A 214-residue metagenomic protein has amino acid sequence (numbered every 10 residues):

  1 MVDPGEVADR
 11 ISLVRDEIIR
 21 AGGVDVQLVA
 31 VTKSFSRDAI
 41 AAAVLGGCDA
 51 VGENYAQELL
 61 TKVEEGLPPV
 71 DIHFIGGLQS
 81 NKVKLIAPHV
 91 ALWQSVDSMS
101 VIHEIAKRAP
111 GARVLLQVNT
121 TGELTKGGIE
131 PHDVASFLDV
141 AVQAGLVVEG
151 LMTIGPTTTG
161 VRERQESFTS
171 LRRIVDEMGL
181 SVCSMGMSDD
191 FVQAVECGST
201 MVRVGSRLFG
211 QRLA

Functional and structural regions predicted by a protein language model:
M1-D189, V195-C197, F209: Conserved alpha/beta-domain cores
S199-A214: Gly/Pro- and small hydrophobic-enriched strand-loop and loop-to-helix capping segments that sit at the rims
